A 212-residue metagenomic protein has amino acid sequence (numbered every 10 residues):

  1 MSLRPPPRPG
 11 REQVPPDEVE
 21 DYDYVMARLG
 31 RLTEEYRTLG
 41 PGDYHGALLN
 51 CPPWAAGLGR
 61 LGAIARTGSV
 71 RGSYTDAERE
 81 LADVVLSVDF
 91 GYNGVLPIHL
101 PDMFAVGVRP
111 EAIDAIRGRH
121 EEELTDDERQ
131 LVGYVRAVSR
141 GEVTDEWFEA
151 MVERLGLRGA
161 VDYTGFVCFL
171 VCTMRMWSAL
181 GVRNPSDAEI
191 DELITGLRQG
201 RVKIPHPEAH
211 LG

Functional and structural regions predicted by a protein language model:
M1-E78, E192-G212: Secretory/endomembrane lumenal or extracellular ectodomains immediately following the signal peptide
E35-Y36, A56-R60, G91-L96, R129 (+1 more regions): Short acidic alpha-helix initiation/capping motifs at coil-to-helix transition points, especially at protein N-termini
H45-L48, L58-A65, L81-S87, I116-R117 (+2 more regions): Short alpha-helical scaffolding segments that buttress acidic/His motifs in well-ordered protein cores
R79-V106, P110: Conserved alpha-helical segments that form or flank metal/cofactor-binding pockets of metalloenzymes
D102-L124: Histidine/lysine/aspartate-rich catalytic loop segments that bind and position anionic ligands
R136, E142-V143, W147-E149, N184-D187 (+1 more regions): Alpha-helical transmembrane segments and membrane-interface helix-loop junctions in multi-pass membrane proteins
E146, D162-Y163, R175-A188: Short conserved catalytic/interaction loops centered on acidic-Pro-aromatic/His motifs
G156-L157: Transmembrane-helix boundary/entry motifs in multi-pass membrane transporters
